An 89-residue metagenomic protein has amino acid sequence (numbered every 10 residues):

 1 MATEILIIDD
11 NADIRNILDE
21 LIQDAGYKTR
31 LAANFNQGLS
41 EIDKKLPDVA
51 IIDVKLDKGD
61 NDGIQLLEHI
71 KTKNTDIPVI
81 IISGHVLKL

Functional and structural regions predicted by a protein language model:
A2, L46, K73-P78: His-Asp phosphorelay/catalytic-motif detector in bacterial-type signaling
I8-D9, A32, A50: Conserved sequence signature across two-component system core domains
N11, K55-D57, H85: The short loop immediately C-terminal to the conserved phospho-acceptor aspartate in CheY-like receiver
A12-R30: Two-component/phosphorelay signaling modules centered on CheY-like receiver
G26-F35, E41: Short hydrophobic/Thr-rich beta-strand motif most characteristic of the beta2 strand and flanking loop of CheY-like
S40, D62-D76: Short amphipathic alpha-helix used as the core "switch/output" element in two-component signaling
K45-L56: Active-site beta3 strand of CheY-like receiver
